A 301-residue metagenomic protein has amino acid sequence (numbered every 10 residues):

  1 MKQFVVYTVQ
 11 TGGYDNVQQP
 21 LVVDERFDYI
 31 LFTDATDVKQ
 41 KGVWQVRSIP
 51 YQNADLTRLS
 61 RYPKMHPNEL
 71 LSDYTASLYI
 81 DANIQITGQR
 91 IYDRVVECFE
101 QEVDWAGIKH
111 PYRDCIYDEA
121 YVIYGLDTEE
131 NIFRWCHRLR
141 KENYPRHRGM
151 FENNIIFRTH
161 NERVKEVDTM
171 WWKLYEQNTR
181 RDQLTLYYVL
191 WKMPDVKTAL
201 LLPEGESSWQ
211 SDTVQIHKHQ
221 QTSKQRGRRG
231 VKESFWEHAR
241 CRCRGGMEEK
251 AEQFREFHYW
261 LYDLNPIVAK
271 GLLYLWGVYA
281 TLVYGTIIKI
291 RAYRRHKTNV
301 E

Functional and structural regions predicted by a protein language model:
M1-L59, L70-D73, R180, M193: N-terminal anchoring/stem segment of glycosyltransferases
K2, E25, K64, F151-E152: Residues that flank catalytic or metal-binding motifs in active/ligand-binding sites
Q52-I80, R90-Y92, T185, V189: A conserved donor-nucleotide-binding helix/loop in the catalytic core of Leloir-type glycosyltransferases
R58-H66, R90-R94, Y124-K141: Short acidic (Asp/Glu) patches
D81-Q85: The conserved acidic donor/metal-binding loop of glycosyltransferases
T87-D118: Conserved donor-nucleotide/metal-binding helix-loop-beta segment in metal-dependent transferases, i.e., the alpha-helix
D127, I132-S223: Catalytic core and acceptor-binding pocket of nucleotide-sugar-dependent glycosyltransferases
S223-E301: Membrane-proximal basic amphipathic "stem/tether" segments
